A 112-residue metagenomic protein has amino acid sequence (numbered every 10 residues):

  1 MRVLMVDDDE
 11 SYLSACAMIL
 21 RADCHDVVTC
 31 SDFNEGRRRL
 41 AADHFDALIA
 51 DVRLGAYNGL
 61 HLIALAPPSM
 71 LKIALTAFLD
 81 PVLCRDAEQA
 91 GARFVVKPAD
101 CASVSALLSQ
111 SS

Functional and structural regions predicted by a protein language model:
D7: Conserved acidic carboxylate
E10-V28: Two-component/phosphorelay signaling modules centered on CheY-like receiver
T29-A47, A106: Acidic, metal-coordinating helix/loop segments flanking the phosphotransfer/catalytic sites of two-component signaling
D32, N58-H61: Acidic catalytic/metal-coordinating carboxylates
A41-D43, A64-L71, A90: Conserved phosphotransfer cores of two-component systems
D51: Active-site residues of response regulator receiver
H61, L79-A102, A106: Alpha4 helix (beta4-alpha4-beta5 surface) of REC/receiver domains from two-component response regulators
L75-T76: Hydrophobic/aromatic residues positioned on beta-strands within the core alpha/beta folds
